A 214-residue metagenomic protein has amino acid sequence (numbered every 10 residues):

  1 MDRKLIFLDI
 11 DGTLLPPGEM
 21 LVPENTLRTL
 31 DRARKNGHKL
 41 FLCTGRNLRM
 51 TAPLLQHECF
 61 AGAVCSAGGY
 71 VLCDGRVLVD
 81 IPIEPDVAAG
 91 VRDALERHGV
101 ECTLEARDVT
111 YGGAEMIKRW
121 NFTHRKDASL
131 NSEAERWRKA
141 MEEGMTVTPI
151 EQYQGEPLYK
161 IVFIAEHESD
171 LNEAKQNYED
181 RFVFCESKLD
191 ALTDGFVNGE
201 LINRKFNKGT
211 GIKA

Functional and structural regions predicted by a protein language model:
M1, T51-H57, K175-N177: Short amphipathic alpha-helices and their capping/turn segments at secondary-structure boundaries
D2-E19, V91: Asp-based phosphoryl-transfer active-site loop
D9, S66, I164: Conserved residues at the C-terminal ends of beta-strands
L14-P16, L72-G75, D194-N198: A short acidic, helix-capping loop that chelates divalent metal ions and anchors anionic groups
L21, L27-L130: Active-site phosphate-binding/coordination module
L21-N25, R204-N207: Short secondary-structure boundary/capping elements
V109-A214: Conserved acidic, metal-coordinating active-site core of Asp-based, Mg2+-dependent phosphoryl-transfer enzymes
